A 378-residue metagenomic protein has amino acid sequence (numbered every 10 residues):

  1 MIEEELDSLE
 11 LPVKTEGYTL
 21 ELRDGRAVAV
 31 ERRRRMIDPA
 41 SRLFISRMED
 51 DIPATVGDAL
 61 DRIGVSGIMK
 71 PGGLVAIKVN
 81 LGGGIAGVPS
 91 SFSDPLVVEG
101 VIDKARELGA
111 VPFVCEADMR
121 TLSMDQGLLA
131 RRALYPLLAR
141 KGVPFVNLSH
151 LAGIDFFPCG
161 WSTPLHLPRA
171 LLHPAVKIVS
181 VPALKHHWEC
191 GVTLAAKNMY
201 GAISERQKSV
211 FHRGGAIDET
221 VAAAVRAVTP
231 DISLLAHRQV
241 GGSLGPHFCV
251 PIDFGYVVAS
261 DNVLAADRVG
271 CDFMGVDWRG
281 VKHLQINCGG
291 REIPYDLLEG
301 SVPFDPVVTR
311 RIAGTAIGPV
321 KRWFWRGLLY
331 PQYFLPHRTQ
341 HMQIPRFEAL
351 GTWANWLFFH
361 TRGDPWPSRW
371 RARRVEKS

Functional and structural regions predicted by a protein language model:
M1-S378: N-terminal and secondary-structure boundary signal
